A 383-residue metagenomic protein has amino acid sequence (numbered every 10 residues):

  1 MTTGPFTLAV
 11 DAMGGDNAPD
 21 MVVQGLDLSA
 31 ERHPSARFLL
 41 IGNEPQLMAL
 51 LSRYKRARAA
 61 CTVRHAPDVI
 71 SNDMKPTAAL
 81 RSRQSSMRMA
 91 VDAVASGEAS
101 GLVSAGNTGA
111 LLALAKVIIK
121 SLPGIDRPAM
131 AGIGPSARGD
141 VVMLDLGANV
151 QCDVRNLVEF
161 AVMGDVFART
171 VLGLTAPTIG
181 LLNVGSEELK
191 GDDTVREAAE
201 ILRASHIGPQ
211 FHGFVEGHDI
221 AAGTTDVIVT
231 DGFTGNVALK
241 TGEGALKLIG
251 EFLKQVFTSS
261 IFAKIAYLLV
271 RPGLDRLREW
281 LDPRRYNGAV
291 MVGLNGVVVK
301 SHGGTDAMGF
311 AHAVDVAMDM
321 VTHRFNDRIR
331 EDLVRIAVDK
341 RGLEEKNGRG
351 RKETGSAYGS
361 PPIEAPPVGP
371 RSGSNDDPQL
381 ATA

Functional and structural regions predicted by a protein language model:
M1-Q46: N-terminal phosphate-binding or glycine-rich loops at protein starts, especially the Walker A/P-loop of NTPases
L8-D20, A148-V158, K300-A307: Short, glycine-rich nucleotide/cofactor-binding loops
P19-M21, H33, R37-L39, P45-M48 (+2 more regions): Glycine-rich phosphate/diphosphate-binding loop of Rossmann-like nucleotide-binding domains
K55-A99: Phosphate/nucleotide-donor binding subsite
S100, G106-N156, F160, V166: Glycine/threonine-rich beta-strand-loop-alpha-helix active-site module that forms ligand/phosphate-binding
K116-M143, T224-I228, G232-G342: Glycine-rich phosphate/nucleotide-binding loop
Y358-A383: Long, low-complexity, intrinsically disordered segments
